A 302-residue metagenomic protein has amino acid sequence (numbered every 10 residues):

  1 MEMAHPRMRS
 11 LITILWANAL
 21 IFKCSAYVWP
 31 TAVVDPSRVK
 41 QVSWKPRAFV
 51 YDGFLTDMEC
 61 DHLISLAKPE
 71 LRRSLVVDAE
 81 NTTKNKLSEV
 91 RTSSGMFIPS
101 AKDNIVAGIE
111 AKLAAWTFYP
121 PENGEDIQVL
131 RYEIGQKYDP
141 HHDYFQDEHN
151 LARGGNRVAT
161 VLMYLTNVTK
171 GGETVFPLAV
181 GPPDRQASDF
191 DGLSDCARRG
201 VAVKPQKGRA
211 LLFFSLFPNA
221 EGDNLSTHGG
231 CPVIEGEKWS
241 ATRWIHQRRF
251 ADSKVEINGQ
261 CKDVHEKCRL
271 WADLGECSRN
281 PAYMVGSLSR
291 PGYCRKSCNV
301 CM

Functional and structural regions predicted by a protein language model:
M1-A4: N-terminal secretory signal peptides that target proteins for export/translocation
R7-A26: Cleavable N-terminal signal peptides of Sec/SRP-targeted secreted and luminal proteins
L20-Y27, A251-M302: Compact disulfide-stabilized, cysteine-rich extracellular microdomains and processed peptide cores in secreted proteins
Y27-Y119: Non-heme Fe(II)/2-oxoglutarate
V42-P46, L87-G95, S188-C196, W271-N280: Short glycine/proline-rich turn/loop motifs
L87-R91, P140-H149, C277-V285: Short, polar loop/linker segments at the starts of domains and inter-domain junctions
S94-N258: Catalytic core of non-heme Fe(II) oxygenases with the double-stranded beta-helix
